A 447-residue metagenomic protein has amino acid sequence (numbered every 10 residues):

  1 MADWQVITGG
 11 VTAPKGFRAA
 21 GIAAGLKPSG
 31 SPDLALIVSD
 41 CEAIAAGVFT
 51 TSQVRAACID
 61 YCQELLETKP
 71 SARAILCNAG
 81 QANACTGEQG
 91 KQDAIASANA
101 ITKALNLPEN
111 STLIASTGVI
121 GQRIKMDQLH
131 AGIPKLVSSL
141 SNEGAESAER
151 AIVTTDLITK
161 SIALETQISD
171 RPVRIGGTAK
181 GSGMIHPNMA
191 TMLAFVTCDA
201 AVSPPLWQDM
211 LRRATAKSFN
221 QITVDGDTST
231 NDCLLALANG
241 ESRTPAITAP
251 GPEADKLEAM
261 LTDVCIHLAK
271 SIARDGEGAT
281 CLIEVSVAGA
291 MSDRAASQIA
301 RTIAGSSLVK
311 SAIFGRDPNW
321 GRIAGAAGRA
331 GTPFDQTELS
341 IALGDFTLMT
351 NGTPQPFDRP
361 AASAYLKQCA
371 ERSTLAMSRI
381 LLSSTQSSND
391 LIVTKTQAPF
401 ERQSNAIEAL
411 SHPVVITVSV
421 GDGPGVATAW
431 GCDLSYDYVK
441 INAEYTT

Functional and structural regions predicted by a protein language model:
A2-N78, A82-I95, T102-T447: A structural signal for small-residue-enriched, beta-sheet-centric alpha/beta enzyme cores and oligomeric scaffold folds
